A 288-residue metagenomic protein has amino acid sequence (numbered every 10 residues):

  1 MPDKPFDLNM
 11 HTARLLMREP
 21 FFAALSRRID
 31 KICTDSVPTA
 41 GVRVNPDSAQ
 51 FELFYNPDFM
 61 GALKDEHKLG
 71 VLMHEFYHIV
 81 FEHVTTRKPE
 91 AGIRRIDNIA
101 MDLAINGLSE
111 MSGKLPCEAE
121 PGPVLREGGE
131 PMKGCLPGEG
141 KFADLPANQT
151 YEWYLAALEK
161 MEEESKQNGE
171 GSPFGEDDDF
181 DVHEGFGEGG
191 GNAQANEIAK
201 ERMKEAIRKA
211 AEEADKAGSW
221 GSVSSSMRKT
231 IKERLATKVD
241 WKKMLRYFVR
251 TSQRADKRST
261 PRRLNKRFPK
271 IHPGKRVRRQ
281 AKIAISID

Functional and structural regions predicted by a protein language model:
M1-L72, F76-L115: Basic/hydrophobic alpha-helical interface regions
Q50, A281-K282: Alpha/beta-hydrolase fold active-site loops
I105, A284-D288: Short hydrophobic beta-strand that contains or immediately precedes a catalytic carboxylate
L108-A281: Negatively charged
